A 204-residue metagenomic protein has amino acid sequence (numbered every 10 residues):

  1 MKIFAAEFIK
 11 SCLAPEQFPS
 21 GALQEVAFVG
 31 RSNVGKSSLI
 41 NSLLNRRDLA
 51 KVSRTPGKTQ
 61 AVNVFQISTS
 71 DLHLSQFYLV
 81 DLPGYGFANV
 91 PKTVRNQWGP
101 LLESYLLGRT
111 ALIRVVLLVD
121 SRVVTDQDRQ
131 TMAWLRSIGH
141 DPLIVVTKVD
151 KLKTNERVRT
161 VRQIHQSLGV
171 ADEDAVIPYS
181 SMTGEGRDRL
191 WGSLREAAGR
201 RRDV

Functional and structural regions predicted by a protein language model:
M1-F87: Conserved G1/Walker A P-loop phosphate-binding module
I3-E16, K151-V204: Canonical P-loop GTPase G-domain recognition
F18, T59-V64, F77, P83-I113 (+1 more regions): Switch II of P-loop NTPase G domains
A22, D48, A61, S75 (+8 more regions): Helical mechanochemical/support elements of P-loop NTPase systems and associated helical scaffolds
F65, T147, L190: Residue-level signal for inorganic ion chemistry
T69-H73, R109, R200-D203: Alpha-helix termini
P100-D174: Conserved C-terminal guanine-recognition region of P-loop GTPase G domains, centered on the G4
